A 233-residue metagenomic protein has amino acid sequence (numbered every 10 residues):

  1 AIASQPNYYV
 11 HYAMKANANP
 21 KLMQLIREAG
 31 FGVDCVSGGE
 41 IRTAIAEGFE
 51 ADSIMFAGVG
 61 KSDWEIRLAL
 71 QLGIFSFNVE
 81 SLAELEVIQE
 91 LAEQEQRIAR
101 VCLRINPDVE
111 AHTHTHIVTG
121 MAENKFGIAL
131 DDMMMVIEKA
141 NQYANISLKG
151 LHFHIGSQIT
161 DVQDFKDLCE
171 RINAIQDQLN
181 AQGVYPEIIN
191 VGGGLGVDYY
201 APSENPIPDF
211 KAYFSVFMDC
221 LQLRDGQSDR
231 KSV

Functional and structural regions predicted by a protein language model:
A1-A99, E138, Q142-S147, A174-V184: A charged N-terminal "starter" segment
H11, M55, C102, K149-G150 (+2 more regions): A structural signal for isolated positions on well-ordered beta-strands in alpha/beta enzyme cores
A13-N19, V36-G39, V59-K61, E80-L82 (+5 more regions): Active-site beta-loop-alpha junctions enriched in small/polar residues
M23, L70, D108-K125, G150-D164 (+1 more regions): Active-site-proximal beta-alpha loop/turn segments in soluble metabolic enzymes
A44-F49, N106-P107, H114: Nucleic-acid-contacting surfaces of polymerase cores and analogous helical-repeat interfaces
E84, L91, N124-N141, D164-A174: Metal-dependent enolase-superfamily TIM-barrel catalytic cores that perform enediolate-based chemistry
Q89-E93, I98-A99, H114-F126, L130-M133: Rossmann-like NAD(P)H-binding beta-loop-alpha module
S157-S232: C-terminal active-site-proximal or functional interface alpha/beta core segments in diverse enzymes
